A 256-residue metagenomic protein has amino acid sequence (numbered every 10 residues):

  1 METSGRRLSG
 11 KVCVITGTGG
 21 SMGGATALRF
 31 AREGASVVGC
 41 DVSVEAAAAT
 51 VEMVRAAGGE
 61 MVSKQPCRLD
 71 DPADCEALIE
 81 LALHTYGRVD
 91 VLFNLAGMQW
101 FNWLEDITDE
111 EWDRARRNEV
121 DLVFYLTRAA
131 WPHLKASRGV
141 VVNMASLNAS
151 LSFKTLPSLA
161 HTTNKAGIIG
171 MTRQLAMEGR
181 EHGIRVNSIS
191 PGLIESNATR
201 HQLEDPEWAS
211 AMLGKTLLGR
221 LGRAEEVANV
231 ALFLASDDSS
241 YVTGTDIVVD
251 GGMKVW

Functional and structural regions predicted by a protein language model:
E2-G5, L232, T243-W256: Short C-terminal tail/terminal secondary-structure segment of NAD(P)H-dependent dehydrogenase/reductase domains
V12, G19-S21: Conserved glycine-rich cofactor-binding loop
E33-A49: Conserved glycine-rich Rossmann-like NAD(P)H-binding loop of the short-chain dehydrogenase/reductase
E76, M98-D113, K154-A160, R200-E204: Conserved mid-core segment of classical short-chain dehydrogenase/reductases
D90, M98, E105-Y125, V142 (+3 more regions): Catalytic Tyr-X3-Lys loop
N102, N118-R138, A176-M177, E181 (+1 more regions): Amphipathic alpha-helical dimer-interface segment in Rossmann-like NAD(P)H-dependent oxidoreductases
V142-G167, T172-R173, M177-E181: Catalytic loop of short-chain dehydrogenase/reductase
R180-R185, V242-G244: Short, small/polar-rich loop/turn modules that mediate ligand/substrate recognition or access, typified
